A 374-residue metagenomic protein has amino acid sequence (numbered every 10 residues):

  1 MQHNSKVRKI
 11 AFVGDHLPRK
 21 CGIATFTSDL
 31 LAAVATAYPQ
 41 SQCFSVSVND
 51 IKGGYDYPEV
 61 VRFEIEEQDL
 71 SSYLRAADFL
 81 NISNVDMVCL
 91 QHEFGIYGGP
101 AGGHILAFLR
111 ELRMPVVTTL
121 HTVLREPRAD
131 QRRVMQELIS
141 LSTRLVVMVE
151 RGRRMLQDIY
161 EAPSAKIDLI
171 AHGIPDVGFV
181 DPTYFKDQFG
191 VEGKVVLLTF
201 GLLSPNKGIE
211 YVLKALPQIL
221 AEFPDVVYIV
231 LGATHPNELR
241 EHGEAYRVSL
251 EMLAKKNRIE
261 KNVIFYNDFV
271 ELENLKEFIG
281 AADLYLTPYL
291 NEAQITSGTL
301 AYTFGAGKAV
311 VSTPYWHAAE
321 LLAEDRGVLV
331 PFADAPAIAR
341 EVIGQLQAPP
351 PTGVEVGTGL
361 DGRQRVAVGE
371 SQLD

Functional and structural regions predicted by a protein language model:
F12, V191-K207, L213-L216, I229-L231 (+1 more regions): Conserved donor-binding/catalytic core segment of Leloir-type glycosyltransferases
T143, N262-F265, E277-Q294, K308: Acidic donor-binding loop of glycosyltransferase active sites
R151, G173, T234: Carbohydrate-associated surface elements
F179-V191, V196: A short helix/loop element that forms part of the nucleotide-sugar donor recognition site in Leloir-type
E241-F269, E273: Nucleotide-activated donor-binding/catalytic signature segment of Leloir-type glycosyltransferases, i.e., the conserved
T296, P314-L329: Short acidic/histidine- and often glycine-rich active-site loop of Leloir-type glycosyltransferases that engages
F304-G305, A309-S312: Short hydrophobic beta-strand element within catalytic cores of glycosyltransferases and related nucleotide-activated
E324, V328-A335, I343-P350, G369: Conserved acidic donor-binding segment of nucleotide-sugar-dependent glycosyltransferases
